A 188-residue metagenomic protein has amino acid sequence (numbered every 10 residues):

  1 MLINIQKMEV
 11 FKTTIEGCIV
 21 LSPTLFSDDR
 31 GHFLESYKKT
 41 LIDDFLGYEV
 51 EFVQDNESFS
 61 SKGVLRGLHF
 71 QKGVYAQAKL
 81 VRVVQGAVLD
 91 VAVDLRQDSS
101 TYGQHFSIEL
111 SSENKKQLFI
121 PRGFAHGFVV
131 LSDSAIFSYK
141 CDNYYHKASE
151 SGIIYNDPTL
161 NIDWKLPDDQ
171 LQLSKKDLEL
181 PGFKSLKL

Functional and structural regions predicted by a protein language model:
L2-E113, S132-S134, C141-L188: Non-catalytic, conserved peripheral segments adjacent to functional cores
L118, H126-L131: Short beta-strand His + acidic residue motifs that chelate non-heme Fe in jelly-roll/DSBH and cupin folds
